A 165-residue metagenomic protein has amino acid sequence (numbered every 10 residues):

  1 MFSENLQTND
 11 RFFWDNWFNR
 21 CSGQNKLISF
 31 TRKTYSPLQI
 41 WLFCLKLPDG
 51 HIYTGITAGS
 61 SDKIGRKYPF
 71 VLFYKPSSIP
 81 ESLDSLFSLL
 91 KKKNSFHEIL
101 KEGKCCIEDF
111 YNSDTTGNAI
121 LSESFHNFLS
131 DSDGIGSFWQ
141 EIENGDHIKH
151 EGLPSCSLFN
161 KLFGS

Functional and structural regions predicted by a protein language model:
M1, N5, P48-S165: Long protein-protein interaction modules used by eukaryotic assembly/scaffold proteins
M1-Q39: N-terminal ordered "arm"
D10, F18-C21, L45, S132 (+1 more regions): Short, isolated positions within intrinsically disordered regulatory regions of eukaryotic proteins
N25-S60: Short, structured protein-protein interaction patches enriched in aromatics and acidic/basic residues, typified by
